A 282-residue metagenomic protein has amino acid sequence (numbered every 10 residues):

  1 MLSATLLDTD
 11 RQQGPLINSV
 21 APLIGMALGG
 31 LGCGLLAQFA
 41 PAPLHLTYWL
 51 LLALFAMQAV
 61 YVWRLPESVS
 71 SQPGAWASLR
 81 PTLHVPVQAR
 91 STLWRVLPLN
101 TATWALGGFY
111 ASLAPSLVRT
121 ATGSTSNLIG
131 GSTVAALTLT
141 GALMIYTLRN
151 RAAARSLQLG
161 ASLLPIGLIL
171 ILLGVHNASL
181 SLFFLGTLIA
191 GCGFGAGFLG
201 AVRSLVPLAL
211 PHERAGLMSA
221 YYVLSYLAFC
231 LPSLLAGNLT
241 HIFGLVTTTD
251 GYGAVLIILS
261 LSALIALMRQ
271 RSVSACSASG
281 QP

Functional and structural regions predicted by a protein language model:
Q13-W63: Helix-loop-helix hairpin linking two adjacent transmembrane segments in secondary transporters
A37-L52, T125, N238-I258: A membrane-interface helix-boundary motif in multi-pass transporters
P66-V96: Juxtamembrane intracellular "pre-TM" segments in multi-pass secondary transporters
A89-Y110, F184, L188-I189: Pair of pore-lining "gating" transmembrane helices in MFS-fold secondary transporters
S112-L128, H241: Short amphipathic helix-loop junctions that connect adjacent transmembrane helices in Major Facilitator Superfamily/SLC
I129-A153, L163-G167: Transmembrane alpha-helices of Major Facilitator/SLC transporters
R155-A201: C-terminal transmembrane helical hairpin of 12-TM major facilitator-type secondary transporters
F194, V202-T248, Y252-G253, A263: A late C-terminal transmembrane helix in Major Facilitator Superfamily
